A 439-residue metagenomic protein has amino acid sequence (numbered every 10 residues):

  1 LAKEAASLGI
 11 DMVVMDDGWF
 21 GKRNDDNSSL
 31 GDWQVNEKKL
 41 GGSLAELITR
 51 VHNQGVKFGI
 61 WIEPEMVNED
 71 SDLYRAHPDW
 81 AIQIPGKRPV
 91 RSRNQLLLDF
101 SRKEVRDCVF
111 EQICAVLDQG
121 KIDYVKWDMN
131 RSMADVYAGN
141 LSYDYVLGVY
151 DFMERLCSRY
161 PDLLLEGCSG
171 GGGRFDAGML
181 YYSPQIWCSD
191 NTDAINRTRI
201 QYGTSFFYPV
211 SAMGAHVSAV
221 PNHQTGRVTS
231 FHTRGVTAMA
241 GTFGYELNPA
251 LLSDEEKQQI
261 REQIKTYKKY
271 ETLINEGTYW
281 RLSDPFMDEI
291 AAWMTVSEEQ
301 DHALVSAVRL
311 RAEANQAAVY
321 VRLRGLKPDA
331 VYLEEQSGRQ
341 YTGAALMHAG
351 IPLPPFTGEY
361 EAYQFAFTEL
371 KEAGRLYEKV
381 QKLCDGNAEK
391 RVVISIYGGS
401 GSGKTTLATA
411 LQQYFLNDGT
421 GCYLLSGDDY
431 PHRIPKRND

Functional and structural regions predicted by a protein language model:
L1-R75, D107-E111, D144-E154: Aromatic- and glycine-enriched glycan-recognition loops and surfaces that form the carbohydrate-binding subsites
N36-S43, R50-N53, R75-H232, T242-L247 (+2 more regions): Active-site neighborhood of glycoside hydrolase catalytic domains
D284-K327: Carbohydrate-binding surface patches
G343-K371: C-terminal beta-strand-rich structural cap/linker in extracellular carbohydrate-active enzymes
E372-V393: Extreme N-terminal, non-catalytic leader segments that precede Walker-type/kinase nucleotide-binding cores
K404: Conserved lysine of the Walker
L407: Hydrophobic positions on the alpha1 helix immediately C-terminal to the Walker A/P-loop
Y423, H432-D439: Conserved nucleotide-sensing/catalytic segment adjacent to the nucleotide-binding pocket in NTP-handling enzymes
